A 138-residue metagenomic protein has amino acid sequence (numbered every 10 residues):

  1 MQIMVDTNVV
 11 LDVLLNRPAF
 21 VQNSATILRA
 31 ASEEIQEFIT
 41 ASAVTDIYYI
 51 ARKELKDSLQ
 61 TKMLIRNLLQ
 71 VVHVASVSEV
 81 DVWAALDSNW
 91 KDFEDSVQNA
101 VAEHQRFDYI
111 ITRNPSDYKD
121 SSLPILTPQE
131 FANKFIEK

Functional and structural regions predicted by a protein language model:
M1-I39, K53-L59, D120, Q129-K138: Short, well-structured N-terminal submotif of metal-dependent ribonuclease cores
Q2, V71, H104-K138: Acidic, PIN/NYN-like endoribonuclease modules and their adjacent C-terminal/linker elements
L11, T45-I47, D117-K119: Short, active-site-adjacent cap segments at secondary-structure transitions
L11-V13, A51-R52, V72, N89: Short amphipathic alpha-helical interaction patches enriched in hydrophobic/aromatic residues with interspersed Lys/Arg
E33-E34, V71, S88, S121: Structured helix-beta-strand junction loops
F38, A75, L126: General small-molecule cofactor/ligand-binding pocket signal
S42-H73, S78-D81: Active-site-proximal, substrate-binding regions of enzyme catalytic domains and RNA-binding/basic surfaces
H73-P115: Active-site neighborhoods of divalent-metal-dependent phosphate/nucleic-acid chemistry enzymes
